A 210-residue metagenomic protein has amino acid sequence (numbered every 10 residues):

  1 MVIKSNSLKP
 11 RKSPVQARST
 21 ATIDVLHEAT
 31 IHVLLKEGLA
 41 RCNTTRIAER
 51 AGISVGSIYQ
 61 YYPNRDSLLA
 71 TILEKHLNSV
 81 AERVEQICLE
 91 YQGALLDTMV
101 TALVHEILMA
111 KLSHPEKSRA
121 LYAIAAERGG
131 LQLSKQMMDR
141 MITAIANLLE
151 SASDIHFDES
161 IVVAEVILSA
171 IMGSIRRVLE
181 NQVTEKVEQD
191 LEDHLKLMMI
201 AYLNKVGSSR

Functional and structural regions predicted by a protein language model:
M1-A21, V206-R210: N-terminal intrinsically disordered/low-complexity leader segments
T22-A29, M141, V163: N-terminal positioning helix adjacent to the helix-turn-helix/winged-helix DNA-binding module
V25, A29, V33-S67, T71: Helix-turn-helix
L26-L34, H76, V80, I107 (+2 more regions): Short hydrophobic clusters on alpha-helical segments that form packing/core surfaces in small helical domains
R41-T44, V55-S57, L73, A81 (+4 more regions): Membrane-embedded alpha-helical bundles of multi-pass transporters/translocases, especially carrier/permease families
N78-V84, T98-H105, M109-E116, R128-S153 (+3 more regions): Amphipathic alpha-helical packing segments from all-alpha helical-bundle domains
V84-Q92, S118-A125, A152, V178-Q182: Secondary-structure edge/capping motif, primarily at the C-terminal ends of alpha-helices and the immediately following
A146-L148, L168-K186, I200-S209: Amphipathic C-terminal alpha-helical segment
